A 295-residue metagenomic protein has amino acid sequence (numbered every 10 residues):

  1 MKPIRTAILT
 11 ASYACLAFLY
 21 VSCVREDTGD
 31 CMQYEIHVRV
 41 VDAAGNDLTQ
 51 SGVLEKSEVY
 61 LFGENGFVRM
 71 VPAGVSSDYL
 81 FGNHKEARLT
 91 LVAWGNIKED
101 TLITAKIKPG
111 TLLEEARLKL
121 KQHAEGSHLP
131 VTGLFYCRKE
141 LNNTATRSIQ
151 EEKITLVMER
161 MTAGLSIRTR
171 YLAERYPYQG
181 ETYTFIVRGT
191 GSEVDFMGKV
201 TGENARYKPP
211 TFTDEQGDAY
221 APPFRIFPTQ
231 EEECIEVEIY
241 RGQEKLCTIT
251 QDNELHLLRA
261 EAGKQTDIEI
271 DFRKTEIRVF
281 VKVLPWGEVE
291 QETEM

Functional and structural regions predicted by a protein language model:
M1-S12: Bacterial N-terminal signal peptides that target proteins for export
P3, F18-D47, G263, L284-M295: Bacterial Sec-dependent N-terminal signal peptides
T10-Y20: Bacterial N-terminal signal peptides
R39-V53, R168-P177: Structural motif
V53-I107, P177-R259, Q291-M295: Tryptophan-paired
K85, E261-M295: Low-complexity, acidic Ser/Thr/Pro-rich "mucin-like" tracts of secreted and single-pass surface proteins
E99-E152, Q243-T275: Structured interaction patches on ligand/partner-binding surfaces of diverse proteins
T155-T162, I226-P228: Conserved "repeat-terminator" motif of extracellular CCP/Sushi domains
